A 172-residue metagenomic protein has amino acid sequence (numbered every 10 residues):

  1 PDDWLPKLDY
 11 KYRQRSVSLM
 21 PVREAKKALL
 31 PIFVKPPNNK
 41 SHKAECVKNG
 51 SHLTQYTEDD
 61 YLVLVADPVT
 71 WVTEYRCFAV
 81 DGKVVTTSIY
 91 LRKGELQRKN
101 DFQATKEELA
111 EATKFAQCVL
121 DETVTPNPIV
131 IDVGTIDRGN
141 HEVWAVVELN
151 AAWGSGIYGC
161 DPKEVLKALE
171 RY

Functional and structural regions predicted by a protein language model:
P1-D121: Active-site nucleotide/adenylate-binding loops and adjacent lid/helix of ATP-dependent enzymes
V85-S88, V124-G159: Conserved metal-phosphate-binding beta-hairpin within the catalytic cores of diverse ATP-dependent phosphoryl-transfer
L109-Q117, V130, V143-V146, L166: Short amphipathic alpha-helical surface patches that serve as generic macromolecular interface elements
P162-R171: C-terminal helical cap(s) of enzyme catalytic domains, especially alpha/beta-barrels
